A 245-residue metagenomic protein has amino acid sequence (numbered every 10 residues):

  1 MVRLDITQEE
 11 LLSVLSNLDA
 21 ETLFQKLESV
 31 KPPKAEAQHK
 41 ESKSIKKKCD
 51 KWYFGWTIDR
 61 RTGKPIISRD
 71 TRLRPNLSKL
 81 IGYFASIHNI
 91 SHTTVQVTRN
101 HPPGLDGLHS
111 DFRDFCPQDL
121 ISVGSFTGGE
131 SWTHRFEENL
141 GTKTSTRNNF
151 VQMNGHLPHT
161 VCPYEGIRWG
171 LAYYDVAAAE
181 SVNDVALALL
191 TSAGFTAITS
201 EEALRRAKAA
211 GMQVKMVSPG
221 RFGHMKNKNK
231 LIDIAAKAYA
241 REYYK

Functional and structural regions predicted by a protein language model:
M1-V151, H156-K245: Fe(II)/2-oxoglutarate oxygenase catalytic core
